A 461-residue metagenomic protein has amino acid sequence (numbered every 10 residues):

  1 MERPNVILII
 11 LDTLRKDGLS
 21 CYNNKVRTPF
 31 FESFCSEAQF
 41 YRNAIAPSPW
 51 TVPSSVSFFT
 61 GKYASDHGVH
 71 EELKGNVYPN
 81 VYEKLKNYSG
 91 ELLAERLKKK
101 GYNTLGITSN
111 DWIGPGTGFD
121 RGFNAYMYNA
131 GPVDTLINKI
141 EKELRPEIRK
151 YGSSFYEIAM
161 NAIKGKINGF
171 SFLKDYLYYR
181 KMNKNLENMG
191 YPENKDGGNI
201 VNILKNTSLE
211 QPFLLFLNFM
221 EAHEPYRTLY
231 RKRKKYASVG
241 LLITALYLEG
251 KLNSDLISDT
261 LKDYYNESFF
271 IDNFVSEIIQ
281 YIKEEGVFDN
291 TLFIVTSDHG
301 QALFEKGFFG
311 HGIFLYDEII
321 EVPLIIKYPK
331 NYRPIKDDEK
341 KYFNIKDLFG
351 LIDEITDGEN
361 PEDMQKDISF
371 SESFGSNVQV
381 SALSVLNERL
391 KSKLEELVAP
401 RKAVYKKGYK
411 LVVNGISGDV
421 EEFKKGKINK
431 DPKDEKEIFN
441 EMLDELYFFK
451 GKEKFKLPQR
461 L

Functional and structural regions predicted by a protein language model:
M1-L461: Catalytic domains that recognize anionic headgroups
